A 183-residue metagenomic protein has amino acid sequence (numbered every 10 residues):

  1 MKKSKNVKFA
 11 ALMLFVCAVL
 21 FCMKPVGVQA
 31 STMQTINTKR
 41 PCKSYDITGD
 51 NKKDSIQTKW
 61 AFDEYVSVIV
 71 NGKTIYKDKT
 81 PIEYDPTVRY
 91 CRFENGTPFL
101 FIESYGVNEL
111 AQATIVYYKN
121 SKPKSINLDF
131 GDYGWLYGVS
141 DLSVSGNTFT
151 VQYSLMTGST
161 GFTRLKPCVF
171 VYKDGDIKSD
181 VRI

Functional and structural regions predicted by a protein language model:
K2-L12: Bacterial N-terminal signal peptides that target proteins for export
L14-S44, Q112-I183: Acidic, small-residue rich beta-repeat scaffolds with periodic aromatic anchors
G27-R89, S179-I183: Terminal domain-start segments
C42-S55, F93-F101, S145-T148: Acidic, glycine-anchored loop motifs typical of Ca2+
G49, W60-F62, E94, V107 (+1 more regions): Residue-level signal for WD-repeat beta-propeller blades
W60-D63, Y105-E109, L155-T160: Short glycine/acidic-enriched loop and turn motifs that connect beta-strands
V66-I69, L100-I102, N147-Y153: Short, hydrophobic/proline-enriched secondary-structure or compact coil segments at domain edges
K79-G106: Mid-chain, structured segments of secreted extracytoplasmic proteins
